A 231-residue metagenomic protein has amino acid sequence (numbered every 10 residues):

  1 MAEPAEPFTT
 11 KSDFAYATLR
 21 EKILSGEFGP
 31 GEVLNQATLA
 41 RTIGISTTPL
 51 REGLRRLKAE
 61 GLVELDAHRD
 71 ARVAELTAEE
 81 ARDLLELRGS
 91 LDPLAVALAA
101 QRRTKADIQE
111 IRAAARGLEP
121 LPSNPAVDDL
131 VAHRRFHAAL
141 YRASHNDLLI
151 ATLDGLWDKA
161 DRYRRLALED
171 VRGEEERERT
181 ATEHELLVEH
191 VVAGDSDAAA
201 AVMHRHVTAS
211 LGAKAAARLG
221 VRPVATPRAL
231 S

Functional and structural regions predicted by a protein language model:
M1-Q101, L148, A216-S231: Short linear motifs at protein or domain termini
P7, L168-S231: C-terminal all-alpha effector/ligand-binding and dimerization domain of prokaryotic HTH-type transcriptional repressors
T10, E64, Q109, V127 (+1 more regions): Short helix-capping and inter-helix turn/linker motifs at the boundaries of alpha-helical repeat units
D13, A78, G89, K105 (+2 more regions): Amphipathic alpha-helical repeat elements characteristic of tetratricopeptide repeat
V63-E64, L156-D161, R177: Mobile beta-alpha loop/short-helix "lid" or hinge segments that flank ligand
A71, E79-R82, L94-A97, R116 (+2 more regions): Positions in alpha-helical segments
K105-L166, E183-H190, A198-A209: Conserved amphipathic alpha-helical segments that form helical-bundle/coiled-coil interaction surfaces
